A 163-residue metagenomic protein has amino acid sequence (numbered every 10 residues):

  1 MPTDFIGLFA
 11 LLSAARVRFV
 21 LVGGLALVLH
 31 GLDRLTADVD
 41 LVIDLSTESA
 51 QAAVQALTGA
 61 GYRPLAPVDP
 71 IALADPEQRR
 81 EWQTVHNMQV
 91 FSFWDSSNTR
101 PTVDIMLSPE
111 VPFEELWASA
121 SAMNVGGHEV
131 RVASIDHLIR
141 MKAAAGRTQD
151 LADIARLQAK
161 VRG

Functional and structural regions predicted by a protein language model:
M1-G163: Compositionally biased terminal segments of proteins
